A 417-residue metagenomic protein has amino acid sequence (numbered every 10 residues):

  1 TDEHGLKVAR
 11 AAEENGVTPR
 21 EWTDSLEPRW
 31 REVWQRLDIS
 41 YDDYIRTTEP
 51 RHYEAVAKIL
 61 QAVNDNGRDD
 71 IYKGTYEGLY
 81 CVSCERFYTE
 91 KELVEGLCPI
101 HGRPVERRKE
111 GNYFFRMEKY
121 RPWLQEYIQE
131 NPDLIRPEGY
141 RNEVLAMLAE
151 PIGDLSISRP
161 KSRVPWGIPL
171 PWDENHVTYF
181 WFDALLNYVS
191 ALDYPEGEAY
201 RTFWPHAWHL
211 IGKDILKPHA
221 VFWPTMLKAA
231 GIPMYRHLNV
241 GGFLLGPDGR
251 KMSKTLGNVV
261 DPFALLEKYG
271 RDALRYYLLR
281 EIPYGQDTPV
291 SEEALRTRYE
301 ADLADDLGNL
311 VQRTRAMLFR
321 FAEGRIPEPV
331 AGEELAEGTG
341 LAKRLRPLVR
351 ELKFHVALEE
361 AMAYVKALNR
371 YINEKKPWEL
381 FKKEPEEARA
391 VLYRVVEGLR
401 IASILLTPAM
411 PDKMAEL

Functional and structural regions predicted by a protein language model:
T1-P137, E150: N-terminal, positively charged nucleic-acid-binding surface of large information/translation enzymes
H4, G78-C84, G242-L244, A294-L295 (+2 more regions): A glycine-rich phosphate-binding loop feature that marks nucleotide/adenosyl-phosphate handling sites
G5-A12, I39, G285-A294, A342-L345 (+1 more regions): A short small-residue
K7, V221-M226, E397-I401: Short amphipathic alpha-helical face segments that pack within enzyme cores and frequently flank/anchor catalytic
V33, L37, I59-N66, L155 (+6 more regions): Short alpha-helical functional segments enriched in proximate histidine and acidic residues
R51-A55, D65, H101, R107-R320 (+1 more regions): Structured secondary-structure scaffolds
S253, L335-A336: Short helix-capping and inter-helix turn/linker motifs at the boundaries of alpha-helical repeat units
E281, A294-V330, E337-L417: Helix-rich, typically C-terminal accessory recognition domains appended to large enzymatic cores
